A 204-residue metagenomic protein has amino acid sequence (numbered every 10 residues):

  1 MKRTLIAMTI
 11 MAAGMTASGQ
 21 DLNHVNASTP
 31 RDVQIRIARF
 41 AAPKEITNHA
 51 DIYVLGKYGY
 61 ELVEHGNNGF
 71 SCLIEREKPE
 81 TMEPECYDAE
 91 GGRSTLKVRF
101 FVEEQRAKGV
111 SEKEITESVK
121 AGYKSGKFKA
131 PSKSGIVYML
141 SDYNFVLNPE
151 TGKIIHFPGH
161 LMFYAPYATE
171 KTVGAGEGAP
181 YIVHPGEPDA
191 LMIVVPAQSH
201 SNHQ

Functional and structural regions predicted by a protein language model:
K2-M8: Sec-dependent signal peptide recognition, specifically the positively charged N-region followed immediately by
T9-S18: Hydrophobic h-region of N-terminal signal peptides that target proteins for export in Gram-negative bacteria
D21-Q204: Primary mode marks residue(s) on the alpha4-beta5-alpha5 output face of response regulator receiver
